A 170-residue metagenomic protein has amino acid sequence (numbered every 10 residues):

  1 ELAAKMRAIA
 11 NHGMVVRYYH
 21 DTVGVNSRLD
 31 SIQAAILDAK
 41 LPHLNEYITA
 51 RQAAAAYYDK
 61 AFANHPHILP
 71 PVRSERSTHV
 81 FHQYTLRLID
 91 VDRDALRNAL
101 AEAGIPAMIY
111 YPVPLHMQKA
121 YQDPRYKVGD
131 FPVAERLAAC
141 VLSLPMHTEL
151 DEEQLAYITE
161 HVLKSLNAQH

Functional and structural regions predicted by a protein language model:
E1-H170: PLP-dependent aminotransferase class I/II
